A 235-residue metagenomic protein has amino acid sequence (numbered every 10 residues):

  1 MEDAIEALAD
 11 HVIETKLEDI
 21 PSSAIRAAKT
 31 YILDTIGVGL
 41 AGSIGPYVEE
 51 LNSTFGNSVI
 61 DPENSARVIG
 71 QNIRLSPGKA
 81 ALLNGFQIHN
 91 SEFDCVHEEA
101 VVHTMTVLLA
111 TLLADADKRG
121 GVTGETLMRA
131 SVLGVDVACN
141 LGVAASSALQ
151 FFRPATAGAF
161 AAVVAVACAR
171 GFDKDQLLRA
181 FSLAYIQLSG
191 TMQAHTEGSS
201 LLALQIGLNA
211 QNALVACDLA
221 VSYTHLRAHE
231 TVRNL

Functional and structural regions predicted by a protein language model:
M1-V101, A114-K118: Generic N-terminal targeting/processing segments that precede catalytic cores or assembly contacts
V12, K16, A28, I36-I44 (+7 more regions): Structural signal for hydrophobic packing residues in well-ordered secondary-structure cores of soluble enzyme domains
T35-G42, T104-E125, F160-F172: Alpha-helical support elements that line or immediately flank enzyme active sites and cofactor-binding pockets
Q71-R74, D94-V107, A148, L202-G207: Active-site pocket-shaping loop/turn-to-helix segments
K79, H103-L108, A155-A161, N209-N212: Catalytic-loop motifs flanking and including active-site residues across diverse enzymes
G121, E125-N209: Glycine-rich, mobile lid/loop segments that gate access to catalytic sites or pores
H225-A228, V232-L235: Single conserved hydrophobic/aromatic residue that forms the stacking wall/gate of nucleotide- or nucleobase-binding
